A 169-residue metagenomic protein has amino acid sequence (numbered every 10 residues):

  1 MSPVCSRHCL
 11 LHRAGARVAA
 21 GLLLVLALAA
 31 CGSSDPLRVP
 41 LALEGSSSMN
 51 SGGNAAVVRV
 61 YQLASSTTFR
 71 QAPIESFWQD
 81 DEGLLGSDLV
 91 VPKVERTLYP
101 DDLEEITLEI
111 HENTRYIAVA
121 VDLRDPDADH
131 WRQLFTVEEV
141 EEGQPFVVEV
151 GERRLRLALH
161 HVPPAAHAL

Functional and structural regions predicted by a protein language model:
S2-A20: Bacterial N-terminal signal peptides that target proteins for export
A27-A30: C-terminal motif of bacterial Sec signal peptides marking the signal peptidase cleavage site
G32-D35: Bacterial signal peptide processing site
L41-S51: Short amphipathic, basic-aromatic surface patches that mediate peripheral association with negatively charged
S51-D80, L84: Post-signal-peptide N-terminal segment of Sec-exported extracytoplasmic proteins
A72-I110: Tryptophan-paired
T114-D125: A short, solvent-exposed beta-strand micro-motif common in secreted/extracellular proteins
H130-L169: Glycine-rich, aromatic-bearing surface loops/beta-hairpins
